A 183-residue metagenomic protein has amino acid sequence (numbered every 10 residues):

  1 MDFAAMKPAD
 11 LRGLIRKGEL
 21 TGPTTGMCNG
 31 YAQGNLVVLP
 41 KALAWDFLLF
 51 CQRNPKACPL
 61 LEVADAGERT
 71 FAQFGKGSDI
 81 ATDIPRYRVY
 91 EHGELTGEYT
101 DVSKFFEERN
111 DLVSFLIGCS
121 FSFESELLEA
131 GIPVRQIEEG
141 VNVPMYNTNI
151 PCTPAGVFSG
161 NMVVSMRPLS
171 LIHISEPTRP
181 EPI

Functional and structural regions predicted by a protein language model:
F3-I15: Long, contiguous binding/interaction regions
T21-G30, T96-E108, N149-F158: Short, flexible, solvent-exposed loop/turn segments with mixed acidic/basic and small polar residues
T21-G97: N-terminal low-complexity or amphipathic/hydrophobic leaders
L49-A57, L128-P133, R179: Short, intrinsically disordered, mixed-charge
D79-E138: Hydrophobic alpha-helical segments and helix pairs
F115, V163-L169: Short, well-ordered beta-strand elements within core beta-sheets of diverse protein domains
C119-F121, Q136-T153: Active-site glycine-rich loop that binds ribose-phosphate moieties when present
I172-E176, P180-I183: Single conserved hydrophobic/aromatic residue that forms the stacking wall/gate of nucleotide- or nucleobase-binding
